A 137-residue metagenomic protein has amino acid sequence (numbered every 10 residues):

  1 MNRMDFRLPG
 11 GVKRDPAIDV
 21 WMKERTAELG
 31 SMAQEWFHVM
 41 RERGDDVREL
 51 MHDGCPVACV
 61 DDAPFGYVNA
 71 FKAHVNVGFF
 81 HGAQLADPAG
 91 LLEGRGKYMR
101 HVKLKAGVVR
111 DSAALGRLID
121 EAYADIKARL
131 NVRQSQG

Functional and structural regions predicted by a protein language model:
M1-G137: Charge-dense, helix-prone N-terminal extensions
